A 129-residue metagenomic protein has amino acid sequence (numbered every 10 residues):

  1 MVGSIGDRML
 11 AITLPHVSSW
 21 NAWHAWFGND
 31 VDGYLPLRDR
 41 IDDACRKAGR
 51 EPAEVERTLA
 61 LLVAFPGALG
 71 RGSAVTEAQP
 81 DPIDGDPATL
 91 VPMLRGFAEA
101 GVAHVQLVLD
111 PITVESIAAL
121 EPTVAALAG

Functional and structural regions predicted by a protein language model:
M1-G129: Active-site-adjacent structural elements that line small-molecule/cofactor binding pockets in enzymes
